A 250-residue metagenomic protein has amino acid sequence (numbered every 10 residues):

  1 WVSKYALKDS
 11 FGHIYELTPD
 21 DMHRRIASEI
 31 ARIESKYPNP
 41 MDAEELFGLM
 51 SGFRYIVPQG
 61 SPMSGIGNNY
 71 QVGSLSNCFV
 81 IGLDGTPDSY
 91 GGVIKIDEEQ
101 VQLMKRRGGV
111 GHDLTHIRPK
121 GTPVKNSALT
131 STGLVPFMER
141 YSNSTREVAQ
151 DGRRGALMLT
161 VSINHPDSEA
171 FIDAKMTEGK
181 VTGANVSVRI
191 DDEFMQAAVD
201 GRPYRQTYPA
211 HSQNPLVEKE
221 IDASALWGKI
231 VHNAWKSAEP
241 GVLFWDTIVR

Functional and structural regions predicted by a protein language model:
W1-R250: Extended catalytic cores of very large enzyme megasubunits
